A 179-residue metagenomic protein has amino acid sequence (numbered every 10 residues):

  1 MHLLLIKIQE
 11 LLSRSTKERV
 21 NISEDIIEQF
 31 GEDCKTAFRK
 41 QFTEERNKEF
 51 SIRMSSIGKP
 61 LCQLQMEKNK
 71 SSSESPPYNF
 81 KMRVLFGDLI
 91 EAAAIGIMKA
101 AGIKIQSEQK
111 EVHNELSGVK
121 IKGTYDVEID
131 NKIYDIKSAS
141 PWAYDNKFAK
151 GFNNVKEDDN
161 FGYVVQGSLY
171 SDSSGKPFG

Functional and structural regions predicted by a protein language model:
M1-I133, S140-E157: Metal-dependent nuclease catalytic cores that hydrolyze phosphodiester bonds in DNA/RNA, characterized by
A92-A101, V155-G179: Metal-dependent nuclease catalytic cores in nucleic-acid-processing enzymes, especially RNase H-like/related
